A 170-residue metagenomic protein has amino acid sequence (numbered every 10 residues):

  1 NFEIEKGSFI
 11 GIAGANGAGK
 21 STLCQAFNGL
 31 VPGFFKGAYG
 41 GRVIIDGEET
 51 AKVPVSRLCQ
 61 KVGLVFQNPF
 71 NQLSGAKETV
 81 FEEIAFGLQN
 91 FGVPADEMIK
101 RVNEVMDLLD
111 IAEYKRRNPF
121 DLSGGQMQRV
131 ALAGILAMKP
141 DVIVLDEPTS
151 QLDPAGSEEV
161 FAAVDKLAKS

Functional and structural regions predicted by a protein language model:
A13-A15: The feature captures the beta-strand-to-loop junction immediately N-terminal to the Walker
K36-E49: Conserved ABC transporter NBD signature motif
A85, Q89, D96-Y114: Conserved ABC ATPase "signature" region
N118-L122, Q126: Conserved ABC ATPase signature
L132: Hydrophobic anchor residue at the start of the ABC signature
K139: Conserved catalytic motifs of ABC-family nucleotide-binding domains
I143-D146: Catalytic Walker B motif of ABC-type/P-loop ATPase nucleotide-binding domains
